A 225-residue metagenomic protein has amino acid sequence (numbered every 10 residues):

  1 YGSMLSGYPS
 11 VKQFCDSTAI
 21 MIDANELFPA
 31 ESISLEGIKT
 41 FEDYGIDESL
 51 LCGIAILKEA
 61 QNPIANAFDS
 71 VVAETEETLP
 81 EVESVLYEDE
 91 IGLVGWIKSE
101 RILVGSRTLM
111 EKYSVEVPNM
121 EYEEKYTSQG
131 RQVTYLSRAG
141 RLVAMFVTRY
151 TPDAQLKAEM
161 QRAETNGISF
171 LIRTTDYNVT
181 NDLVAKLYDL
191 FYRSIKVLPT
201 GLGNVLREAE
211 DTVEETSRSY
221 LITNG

Functional and structural regions predicted by a protein language model:
Y1-G53: Conserved catalytic phosphorylation-site environment of P-type ATPases
M4-G7, N119, P152-L156: Amphipathic coiled-coil/heptad-repeat helices and related helical stalk/stem segments that mediate oligomerization
F14-S17, D89, S128-G130: Short, small/polar residue-rich loop motifs at catalytic or cofactor-binding pockets
I20-M21, L93-G95, Q132-R138, I172-R173: Cytosolic beta-strand hydrophobic patch enriched in CBS
N25-E26, W96-R101, S137-R141: A glycine-centered beta-loop-beta connector
A30-K39, V104-L109, F146-Y150: Short beta->alpha transition motifs characteristic of CBS
K39-L93, E111-S114, N119-E124, T180-D182: ATP-binding catalytic core of ATPases
I97-S99, V143-G225: Conserved ATP-binding TGD loop and adjacent catalytic N/P-domain core of P-type ATPases
